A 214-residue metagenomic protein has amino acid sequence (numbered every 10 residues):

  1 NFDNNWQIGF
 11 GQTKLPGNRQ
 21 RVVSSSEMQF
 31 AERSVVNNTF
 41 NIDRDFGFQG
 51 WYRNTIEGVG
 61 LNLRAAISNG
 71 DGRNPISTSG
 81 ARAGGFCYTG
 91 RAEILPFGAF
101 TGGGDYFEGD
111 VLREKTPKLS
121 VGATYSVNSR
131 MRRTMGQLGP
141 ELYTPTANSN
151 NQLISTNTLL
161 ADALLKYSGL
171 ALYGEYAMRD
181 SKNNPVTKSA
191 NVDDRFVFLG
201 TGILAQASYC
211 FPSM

Functional and structural regions predicted by a protein language model:
N1-R73, S79-A99, P117-S120, Y125-V127 (+1 more regions): Outer membrane beta-barrel
E93-M214: Detector for outer-membrane/organellar transmembrane beta-barrel domains, recognizing the amphipathic beta-strand
